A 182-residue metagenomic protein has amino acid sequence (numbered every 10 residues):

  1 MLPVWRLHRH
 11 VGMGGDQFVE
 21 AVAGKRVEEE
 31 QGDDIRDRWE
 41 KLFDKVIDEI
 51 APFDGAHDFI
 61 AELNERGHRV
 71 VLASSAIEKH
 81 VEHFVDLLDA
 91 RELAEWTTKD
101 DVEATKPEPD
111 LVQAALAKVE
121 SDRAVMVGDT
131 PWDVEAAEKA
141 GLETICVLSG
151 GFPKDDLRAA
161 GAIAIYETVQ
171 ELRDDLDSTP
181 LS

Functional and structural regions predicted by a protein language model:
M1-H68: N-terminal helical cap/lid subdomain that shapes the substrate entry/recognition surface in HAD-like hydrolases
P3-R6, E30-Q31, R91-E95, D122-V125: Short acidic capping loops at alpha-helix termini that bridge into adjacent secondary structure
H10-G14, A51-G55, A76, P107 (+2 more regions): Short beta->alpha linker loops
F18-R26, H57-V71, S75-T105, D110-V119 (+1 more regions): Substrate-recognition/cap helix-loop segment adjacent to the acidic, metal-dependent catalytic center of Asp-based
E82-D86, E138-A140, R158-A159, D177-S178: Short amphipathic alpha-helical segments
L88-T98, D156-R173: Structural recognition of alpha->loop->beta junctions
V125-Y166: Acidic, Mg2+-coordinating phosphoryl-transfer loop and its flanking beta/alpha structural elements, shared across
Q170-S182: Generic C-terminal helix-cap and adjacent flexible tail
